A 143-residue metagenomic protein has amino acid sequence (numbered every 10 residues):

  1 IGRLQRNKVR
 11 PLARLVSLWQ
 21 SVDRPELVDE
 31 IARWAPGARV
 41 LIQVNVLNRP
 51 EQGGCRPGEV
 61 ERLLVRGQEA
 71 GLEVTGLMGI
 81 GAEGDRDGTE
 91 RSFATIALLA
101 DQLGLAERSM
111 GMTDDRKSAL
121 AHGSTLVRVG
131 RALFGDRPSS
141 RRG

Functional and structural regions predicted by a protein language model:
I1-D114, L120-H122, F134-D136: Conserved alpha/beta-domain cores
G123-T125, G130: Active-site-proximal glycine-rich helix-loop-beta segment
S139-G143: Active-site loop ensemble at the mouth of alpha/beta enzyme cores that anchors a bound cofactor
